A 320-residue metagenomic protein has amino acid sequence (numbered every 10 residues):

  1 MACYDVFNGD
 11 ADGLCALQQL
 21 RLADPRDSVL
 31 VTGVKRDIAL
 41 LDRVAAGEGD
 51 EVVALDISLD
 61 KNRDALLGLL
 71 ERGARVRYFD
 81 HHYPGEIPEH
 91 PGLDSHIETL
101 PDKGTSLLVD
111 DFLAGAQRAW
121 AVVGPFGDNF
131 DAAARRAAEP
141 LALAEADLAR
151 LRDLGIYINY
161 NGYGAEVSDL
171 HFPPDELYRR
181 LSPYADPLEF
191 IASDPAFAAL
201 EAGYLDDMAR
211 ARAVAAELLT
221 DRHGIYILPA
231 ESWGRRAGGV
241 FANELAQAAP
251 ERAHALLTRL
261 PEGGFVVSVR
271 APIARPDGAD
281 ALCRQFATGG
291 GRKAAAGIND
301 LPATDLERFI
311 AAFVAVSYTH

Functional and structural regions predicted by a protein language model:
M1-N159, D221, Y226, S232 (+2 more regions): Replace "Mg2+/Mn2+-dependent" with "divalent metal-dependent
V34, E145-L148, H171, D175 (+4 more regions): Low-complexity, intrinsically disordered regions enriched in charged/polar residues
Y160-F197: Long, charge-rich alpha-helical interaction segments
S182-Y226: Oxyanion-binding "anion nests"
